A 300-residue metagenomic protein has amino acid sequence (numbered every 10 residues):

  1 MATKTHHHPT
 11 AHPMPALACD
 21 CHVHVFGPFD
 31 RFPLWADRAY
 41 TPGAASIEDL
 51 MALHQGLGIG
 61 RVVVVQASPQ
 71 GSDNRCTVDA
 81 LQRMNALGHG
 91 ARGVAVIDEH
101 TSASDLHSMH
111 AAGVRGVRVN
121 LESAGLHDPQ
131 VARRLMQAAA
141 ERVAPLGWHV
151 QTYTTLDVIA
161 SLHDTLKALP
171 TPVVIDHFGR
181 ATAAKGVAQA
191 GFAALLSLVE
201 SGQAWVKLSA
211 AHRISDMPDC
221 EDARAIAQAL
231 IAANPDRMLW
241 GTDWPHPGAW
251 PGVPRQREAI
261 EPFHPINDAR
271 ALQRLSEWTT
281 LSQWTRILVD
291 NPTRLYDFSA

Functional and structural regions predicted by a protein language model:
M1-S72, E258: An N-terminally biased module of ancient metal coordination in phosphate/nucleic-acid-related enzymes
A2-H6, Q189-A300: H/E-rich (His + Asp/Glu) clusters that bind or coordinate divalent metals
A18-C19, V23-V25, L135, A139 (+1 more regions): A generic "structured core" feature
C19-V23, V62-V65, A91-A95, V117-V119 (+4 more regions): Hydrophobic faces of well-ordered beta-strands that scaffold small-molecule active sites in alpha/beta enzyme cores
H22, H54, T77, M109 (+8 more regions): Conserved, mostly hydrophobic/aromatic
S46-L50, T101-S104, I159-A160, V187-L195: Alpha-helical scaffolding within the catalytic cores of extracellular/periplasmic polymer-degrading hydrolases
G71-D157, D164-K167, W205-I214, E221: Active-site gating/metal-coordination segments in enzymes
T171, I175-A183, A190-A193: Histidine/lysine/aspartate-rich catalytic loop segments that bind and position anionic ligands
